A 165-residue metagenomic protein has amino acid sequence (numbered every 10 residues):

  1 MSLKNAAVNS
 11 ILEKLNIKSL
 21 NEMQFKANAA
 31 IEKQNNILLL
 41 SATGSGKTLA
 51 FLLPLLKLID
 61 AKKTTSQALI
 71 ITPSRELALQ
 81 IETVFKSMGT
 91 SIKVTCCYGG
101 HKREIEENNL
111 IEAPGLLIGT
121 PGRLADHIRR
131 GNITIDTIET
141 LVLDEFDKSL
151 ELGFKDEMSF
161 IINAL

Functional and structural regions predicted by a protein language model:
M1-L40, D144: Conserved pre-motif I regulatory segment
N5-S10, K63-R129, T137-T140: Conserved nucleic-acid-binding Ia/Ib motif block in the N-terminal RecA-like helicase ATPase lobe
N5-V8, Q24, T48, L52 (+3 more regions): A general structural signal for well-ordered alpha-helical segments in protein cores
I17, H101-K102, E106-N108, D147-E151: Flexible beta-alpha connector loops of hexameric P-loop NTPases
F25-I37, T48-K63, L79, V84-M88 (+1 more regions): Walker A/P-loop NTP-binding motif
S41-S45: The conserved Walker
P121-L165: SF2 helicase catalytic motif II
